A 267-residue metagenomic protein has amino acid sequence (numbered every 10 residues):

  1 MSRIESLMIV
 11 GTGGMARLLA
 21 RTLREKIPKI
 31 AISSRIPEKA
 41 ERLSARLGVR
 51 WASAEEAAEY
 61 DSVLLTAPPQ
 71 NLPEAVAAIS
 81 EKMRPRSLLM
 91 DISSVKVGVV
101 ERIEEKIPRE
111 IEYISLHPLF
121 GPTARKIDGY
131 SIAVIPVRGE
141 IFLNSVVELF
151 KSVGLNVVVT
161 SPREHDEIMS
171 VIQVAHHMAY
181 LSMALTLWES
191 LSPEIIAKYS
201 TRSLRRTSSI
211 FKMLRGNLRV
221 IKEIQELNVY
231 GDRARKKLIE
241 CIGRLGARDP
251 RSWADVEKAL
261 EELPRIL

Functional and structural regions predicted by a protein language model:
M1-A52: NAD(P)+-binding Rossmann beta1-loop-alpha1 motif at the extreme N-terminus of oxidoreductases
M8-I9, L65, V134: Hydrophobic Val/Ile/Leu positions in short beta-strands of Rossmann-like dinucleotide-binding domains
I27, M83-S87, E110-I111: A short helix->loop->beta-strand "cap" motif at the edges of active sites that frequently abuts
E55-S80: Rossmann-like NAD(P)-binding element
S80-V99: ADP-ribose/adenylate-binding Rossmann-like module
V95-V99, I103-N156: Rossmann-fold dinucleotide-binding core
G129-I210: Internal alpha-helical scaffold of NAD(P)-dependent oxidoreductase catalytic cores
I195-L267: Interdomain hinge/lid region at the active-site interface of Rossmann-like NAD(P)-dependent oxidoreductases
